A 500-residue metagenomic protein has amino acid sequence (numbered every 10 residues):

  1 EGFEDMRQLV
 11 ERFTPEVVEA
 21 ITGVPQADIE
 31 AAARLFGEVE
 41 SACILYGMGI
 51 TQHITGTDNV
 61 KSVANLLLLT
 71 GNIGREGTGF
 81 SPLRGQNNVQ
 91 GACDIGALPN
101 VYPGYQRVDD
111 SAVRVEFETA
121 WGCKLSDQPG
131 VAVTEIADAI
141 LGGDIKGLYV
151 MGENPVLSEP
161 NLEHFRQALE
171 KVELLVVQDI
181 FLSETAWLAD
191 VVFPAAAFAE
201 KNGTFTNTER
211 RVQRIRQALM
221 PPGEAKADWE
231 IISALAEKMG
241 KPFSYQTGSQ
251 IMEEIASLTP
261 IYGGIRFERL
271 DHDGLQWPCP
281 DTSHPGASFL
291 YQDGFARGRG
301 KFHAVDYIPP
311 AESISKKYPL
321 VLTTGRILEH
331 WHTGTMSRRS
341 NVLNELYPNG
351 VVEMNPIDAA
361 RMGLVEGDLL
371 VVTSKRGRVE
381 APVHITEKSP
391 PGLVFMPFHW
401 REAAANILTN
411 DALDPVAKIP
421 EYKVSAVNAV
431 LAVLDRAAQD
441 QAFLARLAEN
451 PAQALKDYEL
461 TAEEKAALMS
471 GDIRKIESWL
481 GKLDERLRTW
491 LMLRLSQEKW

Functional and structural regions predicted by a protein language model:
E1-V39: Long, well-ordered, tryptophan-enriched scaffold segments
F36-D138, P280-S283, D293-A296: A glycine-rich, hydrophobic/aromatic-adjacent loop/helix-cap motif
A42, L148, L175, A189-P194: Short, well-ordered beta-strand core segments
A92-C93, L98, G248-V342: Long, low-complexity segments enriched in small/aliphatic residues
Q167-K171: Short, conserved loop/helix-junction motifs that constitute active-site signature segments in enzyme catalytic cores
I180-R216: Flexible glycine/proline-rich, aromatic-decorated loop/lid segments
P221-D281, T333, R339-E353, I357-A429: Long, contiguous, secondary-structure-rich segments that constitute the structural scaffold of globular domains
V427-W500: Terminal, compositionally biased segments used for targeting/anchoring and flexible tails
